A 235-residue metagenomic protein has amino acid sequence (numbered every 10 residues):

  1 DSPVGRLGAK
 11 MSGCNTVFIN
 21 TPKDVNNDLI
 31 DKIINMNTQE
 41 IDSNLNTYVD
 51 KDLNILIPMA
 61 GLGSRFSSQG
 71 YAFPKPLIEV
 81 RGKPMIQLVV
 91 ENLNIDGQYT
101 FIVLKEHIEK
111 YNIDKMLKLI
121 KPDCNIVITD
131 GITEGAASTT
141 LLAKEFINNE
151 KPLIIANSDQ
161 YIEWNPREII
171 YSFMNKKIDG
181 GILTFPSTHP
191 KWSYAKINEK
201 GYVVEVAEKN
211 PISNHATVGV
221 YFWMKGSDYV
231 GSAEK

Functional and structural regions predicted by a protein language model:
D1, F18-N20, M59, V103-K105 (+2 more regions): Short beta-strand/turn micro-motifs composed of small residues that flank or help shape donor/cofactor-binding pockets
D1-D52: Asp-based, Mg2+/Mn2+-dependent phosphohydrolase catalytic module
P3, H107, Q160-E163: A short, conserved beta-strand element in the Rossmann-like catalytic core that flanks the donor/metal-binding loop
N15, K32, P76, Q98 (+2 more regions): Conserved beta-strand segments of alpha/beta enzyme cores
D24-N27, E106-I113, P190-K191: Short, charged/polar "capping" segments at the starts of alpha-helices and the immediately preceding loops
D52-I57, R65-S67, E79, K83-P152: Conserved N-terminal catalytic core of the sugar/cofactor nucleotidyltransferase
E150-Y161: Short beta-strand-to-loop acidic/aromatic patch adjacent to the donor-nucleotide binding site
E163-E234: Conserved core of the sugar-phosphate nucleotidyltransferase
